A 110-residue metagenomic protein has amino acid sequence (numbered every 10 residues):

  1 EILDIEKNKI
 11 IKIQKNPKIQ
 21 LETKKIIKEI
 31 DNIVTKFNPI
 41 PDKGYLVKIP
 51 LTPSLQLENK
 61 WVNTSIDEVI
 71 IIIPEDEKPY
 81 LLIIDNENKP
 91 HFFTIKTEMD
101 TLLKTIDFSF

Functional and structural regions predicted by a protein language model:
E1-I13: Acidic/histidine-rich, surface-exposed loop or edge segments in extracytoplasmic proteins
E1-I2, P79-I83: Short polybasic amphipathic segments
D4, P74-E75, D85: Acidic surface patches and DE-rich sequence motifs
K9, P53-E58, K78-L81, N88-F93: Short, surface-exposed beta-strand/loop "edge" segments at domain boundaries and coil↔beta transitions
I11-D76: Mature extracytoplasmic domains of secretory-pathway proteins
D85-F110: C-terminal partner/receptor-binding element of secreted or periplasmic proteins
